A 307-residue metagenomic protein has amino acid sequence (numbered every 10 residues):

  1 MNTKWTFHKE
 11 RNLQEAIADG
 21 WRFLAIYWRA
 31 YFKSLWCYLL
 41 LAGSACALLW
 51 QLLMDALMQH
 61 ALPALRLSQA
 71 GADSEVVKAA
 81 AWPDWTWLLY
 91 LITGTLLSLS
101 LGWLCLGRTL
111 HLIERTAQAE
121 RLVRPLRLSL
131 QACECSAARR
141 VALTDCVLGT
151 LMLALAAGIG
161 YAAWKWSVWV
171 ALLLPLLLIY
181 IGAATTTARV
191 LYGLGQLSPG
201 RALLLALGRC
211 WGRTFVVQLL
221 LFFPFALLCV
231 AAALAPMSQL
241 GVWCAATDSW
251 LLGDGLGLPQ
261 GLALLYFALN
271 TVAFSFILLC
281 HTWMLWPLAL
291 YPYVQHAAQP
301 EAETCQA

Functional and structural regions predicted by a protein language model:
N2-H8, A56, A81-V123, A156-S198 (+3 more regions): Selective recognition of hydrophobic, aromatic-rich stretches within alpha-helical transmembrane segments of polytopic
K9-S44, P125-L155, Y180-L228: Interfacial aromatic "cap" segments that immediately flank transmembrane helices in multipass membrane proteins
E10, I17, W21, L240 (+2 more regions): Short helical patches
L49-L67, A231-S249: Membrane-helix interface motif
A64-G94, W211-T214, A246-F274: Membrane-interface segments at the starts/ends of alpha-helical transmembrane spans
R66, G200-R201, D248-L252, H296-A307: Short, highly charged, low-complexity non-transmembrane loops/tails of multi-pass membrane proteins
W169-L173, G212, V216-L234, W243-D248: Terminal transmembrane helical module of multi-pass membrane proteins
L204-V217, L256-G261, A302-A307: Cytosolic juxtamembrane regulatory segments of multi-pass membrane proteins
